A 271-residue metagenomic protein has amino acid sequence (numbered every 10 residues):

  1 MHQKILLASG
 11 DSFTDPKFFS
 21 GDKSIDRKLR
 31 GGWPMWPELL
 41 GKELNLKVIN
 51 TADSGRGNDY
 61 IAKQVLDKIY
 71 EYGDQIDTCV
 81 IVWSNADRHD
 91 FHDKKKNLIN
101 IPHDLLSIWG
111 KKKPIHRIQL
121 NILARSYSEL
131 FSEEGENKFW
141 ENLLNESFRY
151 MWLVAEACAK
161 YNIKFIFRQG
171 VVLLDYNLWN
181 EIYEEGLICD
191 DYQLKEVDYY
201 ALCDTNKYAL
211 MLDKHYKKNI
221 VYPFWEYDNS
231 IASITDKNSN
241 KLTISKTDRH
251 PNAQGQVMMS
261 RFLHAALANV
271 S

Functional and structural regions predicted by a protein language model:
M1-L66, E71, M258: Serine-esterase "nucleophile elbow" of acetyl-processing enzymes
L66-A253, V257-S271: Alpha-helical cap/lid subdomain in secreted, periplasmic, or secretory-pathway luminal O-acyl-processing enzymes
